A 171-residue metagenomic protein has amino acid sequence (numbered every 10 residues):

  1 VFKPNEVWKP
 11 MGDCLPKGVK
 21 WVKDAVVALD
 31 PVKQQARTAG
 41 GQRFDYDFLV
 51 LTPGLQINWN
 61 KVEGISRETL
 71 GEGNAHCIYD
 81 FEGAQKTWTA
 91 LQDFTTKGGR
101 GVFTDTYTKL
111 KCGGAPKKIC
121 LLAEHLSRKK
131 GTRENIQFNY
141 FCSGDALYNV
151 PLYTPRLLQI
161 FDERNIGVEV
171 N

Functional and structural regions predicted by a protein language model:
V1-Y46, V150-N171: N-terminal Rossmann-like dinucleotide/flavin-binding domain of flavoprotein oxidoreductases that bind FAD/FMN
V22, V50, V102, N139-F141 (+1 more regions): Hydrophobic/aromatic beta-strand patches that form the interior of the parallel beta-sheet core in alpha/beta enzyme
L29-P31, D45, N58-N60, K111-C112: Short active-site-adjacent helix-start/loop capping segments
A39, T52-P53, K61: Short, well-ordered coil/turn residues at beta-beta hairpins and beta-strand->alpha-helix junctions within
G41, G54, T106: Flexible loop residues that form catalytic and substrate-binding hotspots at small-molecule/glycan-binding clefts
F44-Q56: Short hydrophobic core segments
K61-V62, R67-F141, D145-Y148: Rossmann-like dinucleotide/flavin-binding elements
